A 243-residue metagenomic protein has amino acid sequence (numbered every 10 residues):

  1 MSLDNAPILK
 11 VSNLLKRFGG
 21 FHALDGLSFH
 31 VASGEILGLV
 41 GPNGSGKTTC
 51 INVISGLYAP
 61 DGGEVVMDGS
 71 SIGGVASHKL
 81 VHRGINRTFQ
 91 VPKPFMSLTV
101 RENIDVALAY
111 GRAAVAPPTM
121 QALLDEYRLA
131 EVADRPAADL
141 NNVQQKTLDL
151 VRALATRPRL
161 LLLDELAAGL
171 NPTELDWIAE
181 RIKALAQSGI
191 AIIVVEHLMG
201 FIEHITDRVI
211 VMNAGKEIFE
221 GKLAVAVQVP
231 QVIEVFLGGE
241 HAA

Functional and structural regions predicted by a protein language model:
S2-A243: Glycine-rich phosphate-binding loops of nucleotide-dependent enzymes
